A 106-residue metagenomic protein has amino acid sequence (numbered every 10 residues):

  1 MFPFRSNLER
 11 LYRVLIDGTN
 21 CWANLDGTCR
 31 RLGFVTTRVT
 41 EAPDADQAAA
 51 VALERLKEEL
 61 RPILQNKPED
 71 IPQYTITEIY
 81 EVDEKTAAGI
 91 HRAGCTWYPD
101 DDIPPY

Functional and structural regions predicted by a protein language model:
R5-V35: Short aromatic-glycine-(Arg/Gly/Cys) micro-motifs in beta-strand/loop hairpins
I16-G18, V39-T40, I79: Short beta-strand element of the conserved SAM-dependent methyltransferase core
C29-L32, L53-R55, H91-T96: Short intrinsically disordered coil segments
L32-A45: A short, exposed loop/beta-hairpin motif centered on an aromatic-Gly-Thr core
P43-L60: A short, charged, amphipathic alpha-helix used as a generic interaction element across diverse proteins
E58-Y106: Short, mixed-charge low-complexity intrinsically disordered segments
